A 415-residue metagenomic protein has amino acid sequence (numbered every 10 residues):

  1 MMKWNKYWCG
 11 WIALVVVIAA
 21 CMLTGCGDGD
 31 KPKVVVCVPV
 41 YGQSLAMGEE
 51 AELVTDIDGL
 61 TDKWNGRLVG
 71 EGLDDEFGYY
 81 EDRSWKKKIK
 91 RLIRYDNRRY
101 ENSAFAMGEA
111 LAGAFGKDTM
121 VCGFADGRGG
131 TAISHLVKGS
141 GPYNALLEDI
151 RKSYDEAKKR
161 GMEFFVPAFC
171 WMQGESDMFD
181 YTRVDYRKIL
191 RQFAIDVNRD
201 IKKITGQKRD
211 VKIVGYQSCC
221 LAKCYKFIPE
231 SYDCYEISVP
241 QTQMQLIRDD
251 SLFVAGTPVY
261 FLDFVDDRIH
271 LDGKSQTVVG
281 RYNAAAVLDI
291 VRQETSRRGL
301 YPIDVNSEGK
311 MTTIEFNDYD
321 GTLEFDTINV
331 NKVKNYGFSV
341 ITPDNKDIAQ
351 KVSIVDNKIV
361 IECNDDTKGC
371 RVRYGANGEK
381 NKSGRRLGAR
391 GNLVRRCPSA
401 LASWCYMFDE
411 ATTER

Functional and structural regions predicted by a protein language model:
M2-I12: Bacterial N-terminal signal peptides that target proteins for export
C9, D28-G29: Compositionally biased low-complexity segments, especially N-terminal hydrophobic helices that form the hydrophobic
I12-I18: Sec-dependent N-terminal signal peptides of Gram-positive bacterial secreted proteins and lipoproteins
M22-G25: C-terminal motif of bacterial Sec signal peptides marking the signal peptidase cleavage site
D30-R415: Cell-envelope and extracellular/periplasmic
